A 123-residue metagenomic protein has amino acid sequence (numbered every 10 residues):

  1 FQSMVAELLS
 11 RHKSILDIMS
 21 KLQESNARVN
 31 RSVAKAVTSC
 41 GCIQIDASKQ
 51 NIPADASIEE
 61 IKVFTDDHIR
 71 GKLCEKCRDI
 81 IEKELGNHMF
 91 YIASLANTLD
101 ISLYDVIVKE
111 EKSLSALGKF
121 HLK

Functional and structural regions predicted by a protein language model:
F1-L85, M89-K123: Flexible "arm" and connector segments at domain edges
